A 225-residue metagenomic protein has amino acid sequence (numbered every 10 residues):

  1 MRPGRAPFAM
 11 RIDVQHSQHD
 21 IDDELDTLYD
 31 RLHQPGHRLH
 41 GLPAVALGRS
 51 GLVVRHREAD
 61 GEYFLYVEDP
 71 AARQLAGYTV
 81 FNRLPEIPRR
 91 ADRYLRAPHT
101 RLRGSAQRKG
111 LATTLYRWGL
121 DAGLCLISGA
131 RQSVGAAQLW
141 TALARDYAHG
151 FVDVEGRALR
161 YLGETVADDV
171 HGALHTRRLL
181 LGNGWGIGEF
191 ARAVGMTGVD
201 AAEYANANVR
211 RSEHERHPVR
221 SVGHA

Functional and structural regions predicted by a protein language model:
M1-R90, C125-A225: Terminal substrate-recognition subdomain of acyl/acetyltransferases
R89-G104: Conserved acetyl-CoA binding element of GNAT-fold acetyltransferases
A97-R101, D121-G129: Short acidic, glycine/Ser/Thr-rich loop/turn "cap" segments at secondary-structure junctions
L102-D121: Conserved acetyl-CoA-binding loop-helix of GNAT-fold acetyltransferases
